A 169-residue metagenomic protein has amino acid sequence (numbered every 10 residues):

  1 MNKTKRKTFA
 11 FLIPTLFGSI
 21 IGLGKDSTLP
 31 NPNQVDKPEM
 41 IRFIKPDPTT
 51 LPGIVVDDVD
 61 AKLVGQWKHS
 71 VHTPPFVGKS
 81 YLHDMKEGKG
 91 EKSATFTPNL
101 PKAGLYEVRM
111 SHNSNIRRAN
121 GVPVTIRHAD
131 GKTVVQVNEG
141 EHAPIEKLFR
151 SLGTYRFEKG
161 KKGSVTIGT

Functional and structural regions predicted by a protein language model:
N2-F11: Bacterial N-terminal signal peptides that target proteins for export
A10-S19: Bacterial N-terminal signal peptides
K25-T169: Extracytoplasmic
